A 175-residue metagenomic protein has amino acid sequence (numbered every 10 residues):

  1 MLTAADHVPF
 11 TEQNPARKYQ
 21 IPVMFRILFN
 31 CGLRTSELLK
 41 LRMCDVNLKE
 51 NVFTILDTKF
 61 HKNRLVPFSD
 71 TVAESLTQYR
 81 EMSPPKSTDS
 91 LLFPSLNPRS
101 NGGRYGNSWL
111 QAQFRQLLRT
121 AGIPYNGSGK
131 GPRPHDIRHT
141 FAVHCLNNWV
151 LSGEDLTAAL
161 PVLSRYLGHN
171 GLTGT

Functional and structural regions predicted by a protein language model:
M1-T175: Conserved catalytic core of the tyrosine transesterase superfamily
